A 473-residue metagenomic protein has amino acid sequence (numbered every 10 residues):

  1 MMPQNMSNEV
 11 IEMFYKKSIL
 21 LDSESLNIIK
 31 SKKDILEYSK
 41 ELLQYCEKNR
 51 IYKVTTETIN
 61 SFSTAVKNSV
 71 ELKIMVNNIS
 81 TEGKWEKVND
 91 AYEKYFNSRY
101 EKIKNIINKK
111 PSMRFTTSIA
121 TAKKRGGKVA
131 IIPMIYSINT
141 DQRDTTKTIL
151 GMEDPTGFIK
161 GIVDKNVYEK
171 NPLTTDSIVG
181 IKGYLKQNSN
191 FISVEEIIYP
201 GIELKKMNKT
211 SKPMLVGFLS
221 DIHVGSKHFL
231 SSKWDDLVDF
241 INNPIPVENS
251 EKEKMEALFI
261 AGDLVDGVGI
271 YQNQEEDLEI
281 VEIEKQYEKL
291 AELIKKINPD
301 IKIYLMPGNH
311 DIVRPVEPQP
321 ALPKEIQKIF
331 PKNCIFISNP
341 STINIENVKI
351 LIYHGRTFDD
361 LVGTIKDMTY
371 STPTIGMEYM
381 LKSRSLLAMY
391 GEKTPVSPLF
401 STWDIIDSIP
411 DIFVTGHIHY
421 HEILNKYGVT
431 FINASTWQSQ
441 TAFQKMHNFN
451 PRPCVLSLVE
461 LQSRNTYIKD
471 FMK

Functional and structural regions predicted by a protein language model:
M1-K473: Extended recognition/assembly regions associated with phosphoester-bond processing machinery
